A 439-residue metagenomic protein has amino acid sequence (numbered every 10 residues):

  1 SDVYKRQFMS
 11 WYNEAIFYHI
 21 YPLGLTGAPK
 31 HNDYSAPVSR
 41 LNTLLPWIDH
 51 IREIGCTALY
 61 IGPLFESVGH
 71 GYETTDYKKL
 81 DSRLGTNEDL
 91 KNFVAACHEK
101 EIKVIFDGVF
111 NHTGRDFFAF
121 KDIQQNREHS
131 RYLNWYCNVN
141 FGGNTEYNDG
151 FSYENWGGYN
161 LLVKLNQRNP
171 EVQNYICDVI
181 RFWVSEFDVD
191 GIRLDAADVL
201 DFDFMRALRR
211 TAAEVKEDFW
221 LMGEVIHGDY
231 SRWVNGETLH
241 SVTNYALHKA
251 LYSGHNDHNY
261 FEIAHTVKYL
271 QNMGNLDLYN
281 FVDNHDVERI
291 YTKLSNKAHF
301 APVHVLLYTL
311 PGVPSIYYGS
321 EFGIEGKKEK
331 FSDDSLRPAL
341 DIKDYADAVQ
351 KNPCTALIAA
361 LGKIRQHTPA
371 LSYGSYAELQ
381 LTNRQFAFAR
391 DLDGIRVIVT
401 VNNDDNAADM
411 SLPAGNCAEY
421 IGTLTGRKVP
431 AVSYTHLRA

Functional and structural regions predicted by a protein language model:
S1-Q7, T435-A439: Conserved small/polar residues in nucleotide/adenosyl-binding loops
K5-K103, F118: N-terminal structural segment of carbohydrate-active enzymes
F8-E14, H31, A36, E262-C417: Loop/helix patches that line or flank the sugar-binding groove of alpha-linked glycan CAZymes
L23-L41, E73-G85, Y159-V172, D190-D198 (+2 more regions): The substrate-binding groove and active-site-proximal loops of carbohydrate-active enzymes, especially glycoside
E73-D81, H112-Y147, G236-Y245, F331-S335: Aromatic- and acidic-residue-enriched segments that line the glycan-binding/catalytic groove of carbohydrate-active
V94, Q124, S185, D195-G274 (+5 more regions): Active-site-proximal helices and loops of the catalytic beta/alpha 8
F118-L162, A250-T266: Core domains of carbohydrate- and sulfate-ester-processing enzymes
D405-R438: C-terminal beta-sandwich/jelly-roll accessory domains of carbohydrate-active enzymes
